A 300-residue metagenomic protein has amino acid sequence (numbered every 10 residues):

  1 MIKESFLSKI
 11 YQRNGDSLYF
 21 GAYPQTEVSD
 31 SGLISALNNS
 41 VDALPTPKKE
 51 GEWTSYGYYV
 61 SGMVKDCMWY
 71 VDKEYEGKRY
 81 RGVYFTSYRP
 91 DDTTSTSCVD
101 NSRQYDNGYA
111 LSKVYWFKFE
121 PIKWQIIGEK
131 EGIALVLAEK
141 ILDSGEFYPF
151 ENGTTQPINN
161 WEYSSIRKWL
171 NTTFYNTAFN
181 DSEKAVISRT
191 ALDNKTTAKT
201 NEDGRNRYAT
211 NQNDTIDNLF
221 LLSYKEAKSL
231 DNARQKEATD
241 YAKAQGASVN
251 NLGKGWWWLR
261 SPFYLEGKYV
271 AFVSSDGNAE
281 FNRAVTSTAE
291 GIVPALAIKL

Functional and structural regions predicted by a protein language model:
M1-L300: Collagenous Gly-X-Y triple-helix signature in extracellular proteins
